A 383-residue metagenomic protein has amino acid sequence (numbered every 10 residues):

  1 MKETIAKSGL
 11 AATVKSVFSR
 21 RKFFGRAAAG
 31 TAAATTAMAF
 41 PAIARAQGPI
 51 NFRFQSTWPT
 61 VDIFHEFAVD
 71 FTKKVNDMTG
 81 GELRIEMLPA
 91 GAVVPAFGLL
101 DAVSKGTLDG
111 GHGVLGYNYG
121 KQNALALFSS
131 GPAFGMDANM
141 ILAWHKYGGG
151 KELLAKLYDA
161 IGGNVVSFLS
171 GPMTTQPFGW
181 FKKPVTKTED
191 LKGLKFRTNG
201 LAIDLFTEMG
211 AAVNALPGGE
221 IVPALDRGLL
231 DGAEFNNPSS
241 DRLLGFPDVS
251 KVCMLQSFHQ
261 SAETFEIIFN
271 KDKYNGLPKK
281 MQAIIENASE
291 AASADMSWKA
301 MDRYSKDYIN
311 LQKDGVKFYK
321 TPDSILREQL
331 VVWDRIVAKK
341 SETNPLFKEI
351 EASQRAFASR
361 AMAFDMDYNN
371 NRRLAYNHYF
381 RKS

Functional and structural regions predicted by a protein language model:
K2, L10-I141, D159-S383: N-terminal secretory/targeting leader peptides
N139-A155: A gly/proline- and charged-residue-enriched helix-loop-helix capping module
